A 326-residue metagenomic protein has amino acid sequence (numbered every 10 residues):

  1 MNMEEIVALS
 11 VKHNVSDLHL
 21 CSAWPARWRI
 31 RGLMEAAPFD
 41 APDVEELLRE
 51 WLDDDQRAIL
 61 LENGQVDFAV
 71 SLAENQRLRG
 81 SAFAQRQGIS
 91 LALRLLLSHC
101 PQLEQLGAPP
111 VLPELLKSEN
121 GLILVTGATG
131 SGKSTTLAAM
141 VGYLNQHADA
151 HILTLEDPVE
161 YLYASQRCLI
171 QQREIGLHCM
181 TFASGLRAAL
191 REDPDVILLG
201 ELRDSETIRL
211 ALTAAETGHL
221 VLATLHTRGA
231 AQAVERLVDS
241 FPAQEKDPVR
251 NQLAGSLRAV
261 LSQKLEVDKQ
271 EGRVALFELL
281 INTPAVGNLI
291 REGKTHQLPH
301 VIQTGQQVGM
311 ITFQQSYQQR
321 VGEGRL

Functional and structural regions predicted by a protein language model:
M1-L326: Short, flexible helix-loop junctions that flank or precede catalytic/ligand sites
